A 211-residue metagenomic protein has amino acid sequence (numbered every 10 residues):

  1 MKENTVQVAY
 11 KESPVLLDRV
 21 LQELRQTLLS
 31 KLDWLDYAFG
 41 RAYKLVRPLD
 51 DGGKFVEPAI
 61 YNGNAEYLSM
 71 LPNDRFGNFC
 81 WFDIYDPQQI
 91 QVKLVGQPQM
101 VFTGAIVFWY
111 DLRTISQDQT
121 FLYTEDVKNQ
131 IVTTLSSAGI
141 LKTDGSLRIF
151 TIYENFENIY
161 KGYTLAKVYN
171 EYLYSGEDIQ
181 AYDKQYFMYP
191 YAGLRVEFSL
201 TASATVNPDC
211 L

Functional and structural regions predicted by a protein language model:
M1-A38, Q97-Q99, R148-L211: Short, charged interaction patches at domain edges and termini
M1-L94: Small/polar-rich, solvent-exposed N-terminal microdomains that initiate assembly or binding
K2-T5, K93-T103, V107-T151: Extracellular/virion structural assembly segments
F39, D51-G52, N62, F76 (+6 more regions): Feature targets compositionally biased, intrinsically disordered low-complexity regions with long contiguous runs
E57-M70, D144-K161: A broad, low-specificity signal for short, low-complexity segments enriched in glycine/proline and polar/charged
F79-C80, G104, V196: A broad, low-specificity signal marking well-ordered, structured residues that form hydrophobic/aromatic
I84, F108, V196-L200: Hydrophobic side chains in beta-strands
I90, L112-S116, A204-P208: Residue-level signal for secondary-structure boundary sites
